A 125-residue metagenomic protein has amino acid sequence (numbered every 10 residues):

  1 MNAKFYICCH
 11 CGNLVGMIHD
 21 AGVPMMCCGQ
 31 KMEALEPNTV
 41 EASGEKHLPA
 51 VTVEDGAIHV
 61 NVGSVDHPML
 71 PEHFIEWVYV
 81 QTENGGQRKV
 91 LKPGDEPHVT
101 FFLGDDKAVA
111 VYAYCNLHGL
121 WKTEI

Functional and structural regions predicted by a protein language model:
F5, P24, Y112: Residues immediately within or flanking Cys/His clusters that coordinate Zn2+ in small zinc-binding modules
C8-C11, C27, C115: Short cysteine-rich clusters marking metal-coordination/redox-active sites
M17-A21, L35-N38, T123-I125: Short Cys/His-rich "knuckle" micro-motifs
A21-K31: Cysteine-rich micro-motifs
V62-L70: Short amphipathic, basic-aromatic surface patches that mediate peripheral association with negatively charged
P97-F101: Short strand-edge motifs at loop-to-beta-strand transitions and within beta-strands of extracellular beta-rich domains
K107-L117: Short, aromatic- and glycine-rich surface loops/edge beta-strands on solvent-exposed regions
N116-E124: Short acidic/polar inter-strand loop motif in beta-rich domains
